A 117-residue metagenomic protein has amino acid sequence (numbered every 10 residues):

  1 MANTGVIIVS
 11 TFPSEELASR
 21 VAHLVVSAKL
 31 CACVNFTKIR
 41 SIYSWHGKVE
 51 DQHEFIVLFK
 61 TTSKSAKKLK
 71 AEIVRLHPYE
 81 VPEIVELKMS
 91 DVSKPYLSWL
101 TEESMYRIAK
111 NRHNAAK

Functional and structural regions predicted by a protein language model:
M1-K117: Positively charged, small/polar-rich N-terminal and surface patches that mediate targeting and assembly and bind
